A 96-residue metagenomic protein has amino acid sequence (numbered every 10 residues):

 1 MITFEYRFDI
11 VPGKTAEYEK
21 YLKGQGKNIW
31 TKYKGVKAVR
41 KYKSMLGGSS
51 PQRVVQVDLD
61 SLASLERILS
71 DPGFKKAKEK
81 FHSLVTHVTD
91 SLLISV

Functional and structural regions predicted by a protein language model:
M1-I2, V96: Absolute protein N-terminus
I2-D9, R40-P72: Short, well-ordered beta-strand segments in beta-rich or mixed alpha/beta enzyme and ligand-binding folds
K14-K41, G73-F81: Short amphipathic alpha-helical segments
K23, A63, L93-I94: Compositionally biased amphipathic helical and low-complexity segments enriched in hydrophobic
K37-V54, A77-V96: Glycine-rich beta-strand-turn "strand-cap" elements at beta-sheet edges
